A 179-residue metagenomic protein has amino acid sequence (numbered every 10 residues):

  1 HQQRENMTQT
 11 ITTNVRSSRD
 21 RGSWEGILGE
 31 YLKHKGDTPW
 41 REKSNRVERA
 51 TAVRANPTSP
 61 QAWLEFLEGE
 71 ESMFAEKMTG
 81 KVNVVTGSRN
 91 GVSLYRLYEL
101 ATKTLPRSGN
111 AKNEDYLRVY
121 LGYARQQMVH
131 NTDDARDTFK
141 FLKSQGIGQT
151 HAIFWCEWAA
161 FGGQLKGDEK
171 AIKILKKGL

Functional and structural regions predicted by a protein language model:
H1-L179: Polyampholytic low-complexity alpha-helical segments
